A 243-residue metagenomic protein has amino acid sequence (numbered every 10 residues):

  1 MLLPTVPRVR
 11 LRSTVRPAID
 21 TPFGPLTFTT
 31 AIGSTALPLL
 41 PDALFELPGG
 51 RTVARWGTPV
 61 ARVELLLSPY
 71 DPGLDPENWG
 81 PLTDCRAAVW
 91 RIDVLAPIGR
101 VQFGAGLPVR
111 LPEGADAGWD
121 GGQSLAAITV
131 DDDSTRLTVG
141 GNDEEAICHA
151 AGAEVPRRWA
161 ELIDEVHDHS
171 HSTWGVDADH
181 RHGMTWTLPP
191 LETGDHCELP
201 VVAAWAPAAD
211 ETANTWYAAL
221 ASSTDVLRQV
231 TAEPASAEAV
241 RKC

Functional and structural regions predicted by a protein language model:
M1-L66, H149-R158, V226-C243: An extended acidic
R51, C85-V89, R181-G183, H196-P200: Intrinsic-disorder/low-complexity, polar/charged segments enriched in Ser/Thr/Lys/Arg/Asp/Glu/Gln
L67-C85: Short, solvent-exposed beta-strand/turn "edge" segments of beta-rich domains on protein surfaces
P81-T129, H196: Acidic (Asp/Glu-rich), glycine- and aromatic
P112-T193: Trp/Gly-enriched beta-strand surface patches
P189-P207: Short Pro-Gly-centered flexible turn/kink motifs
W205-W216: Short, Lys/Arg- and Gly-enriched loop/turn segments at beta-strand edges
W216-Q229: Glycine/proline-rich low-complexity spacer/linker segments in large multi-domain proteins
